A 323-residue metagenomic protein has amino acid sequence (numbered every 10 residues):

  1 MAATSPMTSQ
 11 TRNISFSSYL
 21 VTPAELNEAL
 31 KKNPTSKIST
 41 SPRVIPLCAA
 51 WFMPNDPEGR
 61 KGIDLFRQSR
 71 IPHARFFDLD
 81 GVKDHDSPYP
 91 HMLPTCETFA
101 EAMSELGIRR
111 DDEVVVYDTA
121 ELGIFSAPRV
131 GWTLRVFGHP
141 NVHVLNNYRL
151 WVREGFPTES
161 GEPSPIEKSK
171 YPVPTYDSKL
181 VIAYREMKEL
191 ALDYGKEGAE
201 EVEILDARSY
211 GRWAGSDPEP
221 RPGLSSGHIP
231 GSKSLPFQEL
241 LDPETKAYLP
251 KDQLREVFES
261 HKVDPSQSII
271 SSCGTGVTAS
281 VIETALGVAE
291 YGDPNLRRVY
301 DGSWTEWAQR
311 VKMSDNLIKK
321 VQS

Functional and structural regions predicted by a protein language model:
A2-S323: Cytosolic catalytic domains that perform sulfur/thiol-centered chemistry
